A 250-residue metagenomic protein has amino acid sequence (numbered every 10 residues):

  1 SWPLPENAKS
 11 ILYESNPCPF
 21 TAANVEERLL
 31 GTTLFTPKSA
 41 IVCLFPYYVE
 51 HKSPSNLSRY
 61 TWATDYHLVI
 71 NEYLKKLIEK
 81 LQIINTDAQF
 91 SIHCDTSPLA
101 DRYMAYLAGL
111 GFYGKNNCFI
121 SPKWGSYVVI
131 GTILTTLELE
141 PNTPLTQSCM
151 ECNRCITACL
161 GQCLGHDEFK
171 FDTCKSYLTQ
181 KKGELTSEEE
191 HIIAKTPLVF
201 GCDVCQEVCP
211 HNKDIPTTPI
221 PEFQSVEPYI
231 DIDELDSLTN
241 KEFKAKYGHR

Functional and structural regions predicted by a protein language model:
S1-S148, E188: Auxiliary alpha/beta "docking" domains used to position bulky ligands
F45-Y47, L178, T239: Short, small-residue-rich loop/turn micro-motifs
P98-A100, E222-P228: A short beta-strand-loop-alpha-helix capping motif that often carries His-Thr
P141-M150, E190-C202: Immediate flanking context of iron-sulfur cluster ligation sites
R154-T179, G183, K195-F223: Iron-sulfur cluster-binding cysteine motifs and their immediate structural context in ferredoxin-like electron-transfer
E184-E190: Generic structural signal for alpha-helix starts
E227-R250: Glycine-rich phosphate/pyrophosphate-binding loop and adjacent beta-alpha nucleotide/cofactor-binding cores
